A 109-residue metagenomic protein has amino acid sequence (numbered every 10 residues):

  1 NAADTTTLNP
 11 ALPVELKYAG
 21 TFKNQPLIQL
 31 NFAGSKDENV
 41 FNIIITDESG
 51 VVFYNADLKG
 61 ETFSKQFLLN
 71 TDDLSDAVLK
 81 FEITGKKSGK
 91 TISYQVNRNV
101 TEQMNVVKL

Functional and structural regions predicted by a protein language model:
N1-Q25, T101-L109: Sec-dependent signal peptide cleavage junction
K23-N39: Glycine-centered coil/turn sites that cap beta-strands in beta-rich domains
N39-N42, L79: Short beta-strand/loop motifs in extracellular/secreted proteins, especially within beta-sandwich accessory domains
T46-V52: Short, glycine-anchored, charge-dense loop/turn motifs used at functional sites
T62-G85: Short, surface-exposed loop/turn motifs with a glycine/proline- and acidic-biased composition
T84-I92: Short acidic/polar inter-strand loop motif in beta-rich domains
Q95-T101: Short beta-strand edge segments in extracellular beta-sheet folds
